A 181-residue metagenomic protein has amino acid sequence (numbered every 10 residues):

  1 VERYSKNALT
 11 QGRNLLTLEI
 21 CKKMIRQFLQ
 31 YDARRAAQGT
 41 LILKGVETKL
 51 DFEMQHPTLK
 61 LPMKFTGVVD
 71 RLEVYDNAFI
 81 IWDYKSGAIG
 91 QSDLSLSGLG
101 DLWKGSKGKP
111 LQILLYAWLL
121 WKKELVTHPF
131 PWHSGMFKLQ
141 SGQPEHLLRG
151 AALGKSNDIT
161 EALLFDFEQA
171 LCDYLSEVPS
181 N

Functional and structural regions predicted by a protein language model:
V1-Q55, L148-L163, L175: A non-catalytic, helix-rich entry segment at domain boundaries
Y4, S106-G108, L115-N181: Metal-dependent nuclease catalytic regions and adjoining charged, substrate-binding loops involved in nucleic-acid end
N7-A8, Y75, Q91, H146: Hydrophobic, well-ordered secondary-structure segments that either form specific early membrane-associated helices used
N14, L18-K22, G39, P62-F65 (+4 more regions): Active-site-proximal structural scaffolding
R34-T40, V74-A78, K122-P129: Secondary-structure transition/capping motifs at alpha-helix termini and the adjoining loop/turn into the next element
G45-K123: Non-catalytic protein-protein interaction segments used by genome-maintenance enzymes to assemble and couple activities
